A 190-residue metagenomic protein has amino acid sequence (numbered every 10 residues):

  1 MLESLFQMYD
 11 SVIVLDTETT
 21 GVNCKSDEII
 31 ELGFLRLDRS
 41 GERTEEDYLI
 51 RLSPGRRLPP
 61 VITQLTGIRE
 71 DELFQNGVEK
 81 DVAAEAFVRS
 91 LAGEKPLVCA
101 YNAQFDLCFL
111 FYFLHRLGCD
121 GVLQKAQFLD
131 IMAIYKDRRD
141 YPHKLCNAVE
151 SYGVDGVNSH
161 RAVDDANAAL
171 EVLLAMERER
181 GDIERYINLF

Functional and structural regions predicted by a protein language model:
M1-H115, V122-K125, C146-H160: Conserved non-catalytic scaffold segment of RNase H-like nuclease domains
M1-Q7, S151, L170-F190: Acidic two-metal-ion nuclease catalytic site recognized across multiple nuclease folds, prominently DnaQ/RNase D-T
T19-G21, A133, A168: Short, glycine/acidic-enriched loop or turn micro-motifs at the edges of active sites
F105-D106, Y141, A168-A169: Short phosphate-engaging motifs
L110, I134, A169-L173: Buried hydrophobic packing segments
Q127-H143: Short alpha-helix plus adjacent loop in nuclease-associated cores
I131, A162-A166: Conserved glycosyltransferase catalytic-site signature
Y141, S159-V163: Short glycine/threonine-rich catalytic loop with a Thr-x-Gly-x-Asp
